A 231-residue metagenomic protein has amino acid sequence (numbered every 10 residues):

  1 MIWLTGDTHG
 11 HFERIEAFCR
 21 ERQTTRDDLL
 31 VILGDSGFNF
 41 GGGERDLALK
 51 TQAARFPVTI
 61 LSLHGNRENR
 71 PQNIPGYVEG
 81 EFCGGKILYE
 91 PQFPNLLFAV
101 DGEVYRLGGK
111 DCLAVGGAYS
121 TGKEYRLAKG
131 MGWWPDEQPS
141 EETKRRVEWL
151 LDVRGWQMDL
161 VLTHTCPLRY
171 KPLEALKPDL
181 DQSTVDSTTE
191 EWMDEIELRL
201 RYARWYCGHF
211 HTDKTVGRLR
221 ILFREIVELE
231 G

Functional and structural regions predicted by a protein language model:
M1-G6, W134: Acidic/glycine-enriched edge-of-secondary-structure segments
M1-W3, V104-A114, L160, V216-R220: Beta-strand-turn-beta hairpins that frame and shape the catalytic cleft of phosphate-ester-processing enzymes
T5, H11-L107, Q182, T189 (+4 more regions): Core catalytic region of metal-dependent phosphoesterases/phosphodiesterases, especially metallo-beta-lactamase-like
T8-H9, S36-G37, N66-N69, A118-Y119 (+2 more regions): Catalytic metal-binding/acid-base residues of hydrolase active sites
E44, Q72-Y77, E124-L127, L173-L176 (+1 more regions): Short aromatic-enriched loop/helix-cap "lid" or pocket-rim segments at secondary-structure transitions that line
L88, P94, L107-S187: Active-site-proximal loop/helix segment associated with metal-binding centers of metalloenzymes
M158-D159, L200-Y206: A short pocket-lining beta-strand/turn micro-motif at the edge of beta-sheets
L173-S187, D194-L200, D213-G231: Acidic, His/Gly-rich catalytic cores of divalent-metal-dependent hydrolytic chemistry
